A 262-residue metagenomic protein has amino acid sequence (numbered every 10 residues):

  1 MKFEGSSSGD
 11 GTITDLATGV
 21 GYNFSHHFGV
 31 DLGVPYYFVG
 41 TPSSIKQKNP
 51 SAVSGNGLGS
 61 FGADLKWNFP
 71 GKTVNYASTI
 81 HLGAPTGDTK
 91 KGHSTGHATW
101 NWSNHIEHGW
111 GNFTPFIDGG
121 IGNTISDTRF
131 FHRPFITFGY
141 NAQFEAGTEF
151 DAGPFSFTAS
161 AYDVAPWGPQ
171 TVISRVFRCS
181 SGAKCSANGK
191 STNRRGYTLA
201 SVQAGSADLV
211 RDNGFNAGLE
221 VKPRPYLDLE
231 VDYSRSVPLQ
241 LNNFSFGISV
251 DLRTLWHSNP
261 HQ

Functional and structural regions predicted by a protein language model:
M1-G21, L65: Short glycine/proline- and aromatic-enriched beta-strand/turn motifs that initiate or cap beta-hairpins
M1-S7, V34-G40, F69, L82-D88 (+6 more regions): Transmembrane beta-strands of outer-membrane beta-barrel pores
F3-S6, K46-V53, G87-G92, R129-F135 (+2 more regions): Extracellular loop and loop/strand-boundary signature of outer-membrane beta-barrel proteins
G9-I13, S54-S60, H93-T99, F135-N141 (+2 more regions): Transmembrane beta-barrel outer-membrane domains
D10, F24-H26, V30-D64, P169: Surface-exposed loop and membrane-interface regions of Gram-negative outer-membrane beta-barrel proteins
T18-Y22, A63-W67, I80, W102-H108 (+5 more regions): Residues on the lipid-exposed face of transmembrane beta-strands in outer-membrane beta-barrel proteins
H27-L32, G71-Y76, N112-I117, P154-T158 (+2 more regions): Repeated loop/turn-to-beta-strand initiation elements of outer-membrane beta-barrel proteins
P42-K46, P50, F138, A142-Q262: Outer membrane beta-barrel transmembrane domains
